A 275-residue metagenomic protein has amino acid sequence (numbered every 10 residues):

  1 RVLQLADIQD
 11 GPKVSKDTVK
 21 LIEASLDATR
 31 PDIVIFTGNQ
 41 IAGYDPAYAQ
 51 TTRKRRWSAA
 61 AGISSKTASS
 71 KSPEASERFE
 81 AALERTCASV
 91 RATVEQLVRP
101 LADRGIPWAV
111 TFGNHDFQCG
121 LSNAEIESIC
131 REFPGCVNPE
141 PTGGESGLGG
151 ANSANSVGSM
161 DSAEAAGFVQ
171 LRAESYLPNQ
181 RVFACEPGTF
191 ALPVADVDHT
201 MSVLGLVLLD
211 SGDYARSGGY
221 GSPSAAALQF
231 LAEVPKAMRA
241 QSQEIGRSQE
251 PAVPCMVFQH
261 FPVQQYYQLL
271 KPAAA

Functional and structural regions predicted by a protein language model:
R1-A88, E95-Q96: N-terminal active-site segment of His-dependent metallophosphoesterases
R1-S15, I22, L228-A275: Mobile, glycine- and charge-enriched loop segments and immediately flanking short secondary-structure elements within
L5, T37, T111, L208 (+1 more regions): Generic enzyme active-site microenvironment
G11-K13, A42-D45, V110-S122, Y214-S217 (+1 more regions): Active-site environment of divalent metal-dependent phosphoester hydrolases
I33, S159-M160, A274-A275: Conserved beta-sheet core of the metallophosphoesterase superfamily
Q50-T52, E125-E127, K271-A274: Short secondary-structure boundary/capping segments
R55-A252: Extended active-site neighborhood of metal-dependent phosphoesterases/phosphodiesterases
